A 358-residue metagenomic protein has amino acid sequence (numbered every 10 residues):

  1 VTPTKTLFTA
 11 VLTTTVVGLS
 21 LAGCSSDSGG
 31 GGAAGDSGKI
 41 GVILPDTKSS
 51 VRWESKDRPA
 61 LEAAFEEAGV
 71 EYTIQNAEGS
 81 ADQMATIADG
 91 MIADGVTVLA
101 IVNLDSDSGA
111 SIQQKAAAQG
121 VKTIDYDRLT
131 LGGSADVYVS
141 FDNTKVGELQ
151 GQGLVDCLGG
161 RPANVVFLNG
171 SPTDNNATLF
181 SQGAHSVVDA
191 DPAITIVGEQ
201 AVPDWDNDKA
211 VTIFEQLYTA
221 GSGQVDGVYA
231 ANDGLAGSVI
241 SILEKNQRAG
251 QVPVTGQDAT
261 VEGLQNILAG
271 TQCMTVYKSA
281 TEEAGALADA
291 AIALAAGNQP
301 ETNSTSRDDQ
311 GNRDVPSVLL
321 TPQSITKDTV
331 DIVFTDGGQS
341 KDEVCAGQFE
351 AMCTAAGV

Functional and structural regions predicted by a protein language model:
T2-T13, L19, C24-V358: A residue-level marker of the well-folded mature domains of exported/periplasmic proteins
